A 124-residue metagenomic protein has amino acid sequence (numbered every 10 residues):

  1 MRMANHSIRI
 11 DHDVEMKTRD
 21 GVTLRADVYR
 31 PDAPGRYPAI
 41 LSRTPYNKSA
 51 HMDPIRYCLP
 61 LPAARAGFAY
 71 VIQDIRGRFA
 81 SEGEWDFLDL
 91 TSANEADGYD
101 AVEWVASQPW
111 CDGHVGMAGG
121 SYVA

Functional and structural regions predicted by a protein language model:
M1-G35: N-terminal cap/lid segment of alpha/beta-hydrolase-fold proteins
S7, G67, D112-H114: A generic structural signal for alpha->beta connector loops
G21, G77, G119: Conserved G/P- and acidic residue-centered "switch" motifs that form tight phosphate/ATP-binding loops in soluble
A26-Y29, R43, Q73, A118-G120: Generic beta-strand/beta-sheet core signal
D32-A106: Cap/lid segment of the alpha/beta-hydrolase catalytic domain
S81, S121-Y122: Catalytic nucleophile serine of serine hydrolases, specifically the conserved "nucleophile elbow" pentapeptide
P109-S121: Alpha/beta-hydrolase fold nucleophile elbow
